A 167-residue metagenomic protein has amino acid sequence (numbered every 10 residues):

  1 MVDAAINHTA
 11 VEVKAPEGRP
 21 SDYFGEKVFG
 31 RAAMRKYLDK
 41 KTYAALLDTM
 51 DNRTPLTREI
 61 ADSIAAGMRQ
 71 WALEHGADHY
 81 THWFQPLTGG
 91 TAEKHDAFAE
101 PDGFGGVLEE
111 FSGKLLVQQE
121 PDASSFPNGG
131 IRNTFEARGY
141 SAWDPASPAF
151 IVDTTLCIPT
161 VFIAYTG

Functional and structural regions predicted by a protein language model:
M1-K27: Divalent-metal coordination cores built from histidine and acidic residues
D22-A146: Active-site core of metal-dependent hydrolases
A137, P145-G167: ATP-dependent carboxylate/acyl-activation modules
